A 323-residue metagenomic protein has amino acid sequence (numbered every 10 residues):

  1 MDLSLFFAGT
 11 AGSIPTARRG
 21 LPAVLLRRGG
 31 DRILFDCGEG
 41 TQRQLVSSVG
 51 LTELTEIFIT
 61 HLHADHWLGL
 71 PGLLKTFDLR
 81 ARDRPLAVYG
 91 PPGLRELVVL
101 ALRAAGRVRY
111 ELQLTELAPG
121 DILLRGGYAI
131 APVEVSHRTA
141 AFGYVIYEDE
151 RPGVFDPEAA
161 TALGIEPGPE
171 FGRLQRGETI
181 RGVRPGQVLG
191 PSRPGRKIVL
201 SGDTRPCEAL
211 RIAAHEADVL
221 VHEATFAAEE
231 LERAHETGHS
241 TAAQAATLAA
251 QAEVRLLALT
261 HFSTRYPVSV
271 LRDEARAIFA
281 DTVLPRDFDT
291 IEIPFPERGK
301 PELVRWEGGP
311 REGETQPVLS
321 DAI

Functional and structural regions predicted by a protein language model:
M1-G50, D83-P85, Y144-I146, G153 (+2 more regions): Conserved beta-strand hairpin/beta-sheet module of binuclear metal-dependent hydrolase folds, prominently
F6, Y89, Q113-A118, A131-V133 (+1 more regions): General small-molecule cofactor/ligand-binding pocket signal
P15-T16, Y128-A213, V219-V221: Active-site-proximal loop/helix segment associated with metal-binding centers of metalloenzymes
F35-G38, T55-L62, P91, V199-T204 (+3 more regions): Active-site neighborhood of phospho(di)ester-bond hydrolases with catalytic His/Asp-centered motifs
E39-Y89, E111-A118: Active-site metal-binding motif and surrounding structural segment of the metallo-beta-lactamase
G69-F77, A101, P267-R276: Metal-dependent catalytic neighborhoods of phosphoester/phosphodiester hydrolases
G93-A105, L114-P119: A gly/proline- and charged-residue-enriched helix-loop-helix capping module
P119, C207-I323: Binuclear metal-ion centers of metallo-dependent hydrolases, dominated by the metallo-beta-lactamase
